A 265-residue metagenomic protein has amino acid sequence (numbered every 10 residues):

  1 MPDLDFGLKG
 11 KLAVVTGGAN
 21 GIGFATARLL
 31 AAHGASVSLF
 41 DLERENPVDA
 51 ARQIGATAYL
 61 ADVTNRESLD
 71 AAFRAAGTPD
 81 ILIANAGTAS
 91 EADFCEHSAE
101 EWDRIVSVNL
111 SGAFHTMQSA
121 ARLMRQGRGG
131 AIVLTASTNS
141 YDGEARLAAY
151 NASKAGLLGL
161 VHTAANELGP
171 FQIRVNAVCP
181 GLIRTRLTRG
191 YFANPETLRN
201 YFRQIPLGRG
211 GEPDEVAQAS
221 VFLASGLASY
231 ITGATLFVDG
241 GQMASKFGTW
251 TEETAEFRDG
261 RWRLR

Functional and structural regions predicted by a protein language model:
F6-V37: Canonical Rossmann dinucleotide-binding motif of NAD(H)/NADP(H)-dependent dehydrogenases/reductases, specifically
D93-F94, E101-D103, Y201: Substrate-binding pocket helix/loop in short-chain dehydrogenase/reductase
C95, D142-A148, P170-F171, G208 (+1 more regions): Active-site loop immediately N-terminal to the catalytic Tyr-X3-Lys motif of short-chain dehydrogenase/reductase
M117, S153, V161: Active-site helix of classical SDR
R122, N166-P170, S229: Alpha-helical segment proximal to the catalytic Tyr-Lys
S137: Residue(s) in the substrate-gating loop at a strand-loop-helix junction that position the organic substrate next
A177, E196-I231, V238-G240: C-terminal helical subdomain
